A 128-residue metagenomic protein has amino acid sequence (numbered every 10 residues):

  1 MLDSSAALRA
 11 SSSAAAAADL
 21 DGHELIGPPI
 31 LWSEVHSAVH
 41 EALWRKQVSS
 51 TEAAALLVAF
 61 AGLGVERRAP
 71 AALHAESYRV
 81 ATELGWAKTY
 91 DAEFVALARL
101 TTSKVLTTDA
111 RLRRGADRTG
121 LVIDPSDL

Functional and structural regions predicted by a protein language model:
M1-W32, A42-A55: Short, well-structured N-terminal submotif of metal-dependent ribonuclease cores
S5, P29, A71, D109-A110: Alpha-helix N-cap/helix-start capping motif
A10, E34, E76, R114-G115: Phosphate- and divalent-cation-binding pockets in alpha/beta enzyme and binding domains that engage nucleotide-derived
H23-I26, A61, K104: Short loop->beta-strand "edge-of-pocket" segments that line small-molecule binding or catalytic clefts across diverse
I30, E34-R79: Active-site-proximal, substrate-binding regions of enzyme catalytic domains and RNA-binding/basic surfaces
W32, V95-L128: Acidic, PIN/NYN-like endoribonuclease modules and their adjacent C-terminal/linker elements
Q47-V48, W86, L121: Helix N-cap/coil-helix junction residues
V65-T108: Active-site neighborhoods of divalent-metal-dependent phosphate/nucleic-acid chemistry enzymes
